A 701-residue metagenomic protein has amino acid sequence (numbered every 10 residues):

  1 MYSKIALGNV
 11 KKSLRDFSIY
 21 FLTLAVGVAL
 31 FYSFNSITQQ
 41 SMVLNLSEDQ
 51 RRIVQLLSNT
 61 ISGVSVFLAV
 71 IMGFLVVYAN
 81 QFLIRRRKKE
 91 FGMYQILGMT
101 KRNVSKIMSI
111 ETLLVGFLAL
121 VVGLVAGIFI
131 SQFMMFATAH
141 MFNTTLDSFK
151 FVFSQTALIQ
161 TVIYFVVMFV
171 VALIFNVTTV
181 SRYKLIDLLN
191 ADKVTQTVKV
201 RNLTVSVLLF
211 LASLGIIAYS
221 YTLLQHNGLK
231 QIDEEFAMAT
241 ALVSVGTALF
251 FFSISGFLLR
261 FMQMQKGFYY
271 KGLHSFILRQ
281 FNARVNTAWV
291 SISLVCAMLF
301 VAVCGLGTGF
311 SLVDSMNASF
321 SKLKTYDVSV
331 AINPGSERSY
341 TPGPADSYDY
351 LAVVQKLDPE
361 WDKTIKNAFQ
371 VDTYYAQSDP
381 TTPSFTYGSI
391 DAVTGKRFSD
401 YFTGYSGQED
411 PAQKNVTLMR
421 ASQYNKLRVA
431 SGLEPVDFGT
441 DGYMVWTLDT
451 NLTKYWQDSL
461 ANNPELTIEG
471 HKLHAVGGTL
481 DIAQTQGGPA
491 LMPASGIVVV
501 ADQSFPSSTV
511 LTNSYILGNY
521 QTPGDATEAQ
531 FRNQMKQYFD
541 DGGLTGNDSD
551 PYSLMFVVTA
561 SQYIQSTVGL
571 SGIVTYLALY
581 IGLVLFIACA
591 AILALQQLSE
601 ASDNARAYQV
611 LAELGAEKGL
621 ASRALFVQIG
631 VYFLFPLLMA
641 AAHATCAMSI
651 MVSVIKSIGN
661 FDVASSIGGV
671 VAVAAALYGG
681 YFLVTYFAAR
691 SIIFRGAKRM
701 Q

Functional and structural regions predicted by a protein language model:
M1-V28, Q196-A212, F252-L299: N-terminal Sec/SRP start-transfer signal
Y2-K4, R182-V198, S602-D603, S691-Q701: Short cytosolic juxtamembrane segments of multi-pass membrane proteins
L14-F21, M108-A126, V162, V166 (+3 more regions): Selective transmembrane-helix segments that form parts of the transport pathway or gating/packing helices in multipass
R15-F21, S33-F67, F82-R85, M93 (+6 more regions): Peri-transmembrane interface segments
A29-V43, Y78-F82, V115-T144, A157-R182 (+5 more regions): Small-residue-rich transmembrane alpha-helices
V76-G92, R182, M264, L273-H274 (+1 more regions): Transmembrane helix boundary and interhelical loop/hinge segments in multi-pass membrane proteins
S321-I587: Basic-flanked hydrophobic alpha-helices used for secretion and membrane insertion
